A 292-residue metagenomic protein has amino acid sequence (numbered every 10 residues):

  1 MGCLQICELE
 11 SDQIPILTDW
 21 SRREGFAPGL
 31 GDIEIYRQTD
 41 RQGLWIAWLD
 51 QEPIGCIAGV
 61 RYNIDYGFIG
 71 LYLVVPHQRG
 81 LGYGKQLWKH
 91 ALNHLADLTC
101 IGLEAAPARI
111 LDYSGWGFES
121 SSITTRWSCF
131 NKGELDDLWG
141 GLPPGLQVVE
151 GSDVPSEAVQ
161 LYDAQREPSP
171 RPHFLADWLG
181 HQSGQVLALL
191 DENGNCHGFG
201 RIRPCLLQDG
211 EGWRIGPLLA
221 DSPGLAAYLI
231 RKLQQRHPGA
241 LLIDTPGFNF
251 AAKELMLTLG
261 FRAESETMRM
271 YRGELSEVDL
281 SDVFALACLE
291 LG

Functional and structural regions predicted by a protein language model:
I6-L9, I14, D19-G25, I35-R37 (+3 more regions): Ligand-binding pocket scaffold of soluble enzyme catalytic domains
P15, F118-E211: Amide-forming acyltransferase catalytic core, primarily the GNAT-like/NAT-type and related acyltransferase folds
G29, E34-G55, F68, C100 (+2 more regions): A short helix-loop-beta-strand connector motif used in the catalytic cores of GNAT acetyltransferases and, in some
I46, E52-R61, G67-L73, A188 (+2 more regions): Conserved beta-strand in the GNAT
V74, G80-N93, D221-Q235: Conserved acetyl-CoA-binding loop-helix of GNAT-fold acetyltransferases
W88-H94, G102-E104, R109: A generic, well-ordered mixed alpha/beta core segment in the N-terminal half of proteins
A105, W116-L138, P217-L219, A240-G292: Active-site/acyl-donor-binding loops of N-acyltransferases
V186, G194-I202, L207-T245: Flexible loop/N-cap segments at domain edges
